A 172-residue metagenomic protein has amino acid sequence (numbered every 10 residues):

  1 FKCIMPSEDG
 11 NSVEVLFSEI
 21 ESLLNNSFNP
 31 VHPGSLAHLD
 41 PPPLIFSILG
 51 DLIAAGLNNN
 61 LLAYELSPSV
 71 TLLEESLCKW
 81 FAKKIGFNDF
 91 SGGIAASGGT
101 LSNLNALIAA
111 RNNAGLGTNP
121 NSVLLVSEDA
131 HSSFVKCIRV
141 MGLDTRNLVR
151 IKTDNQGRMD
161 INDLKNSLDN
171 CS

Functional and structural regions predicted by a protein language model:
F1-F90: N-terminal entrance/gating region of PLP-dependent enzymes' catalytic architecture
E19-L23, S76, W80-K84, A109-N113 (+2 more regions): Generic, well-ordered alpha-helical scaffold segments in large soluble proteins
P42-F46, L104, K136, R158-I161: Short, solvent-exposed polar/charged micro-motifs at secondary-structure junctions
G56-N58, A114, S172: A short alpha-helix capping/helix-coil boundary motif
L66-V70, G93-T100, L125-E128: Active-site nucleophile and cofactor-binding loops and adjacent substrate-binding regions of central metabolic enzymes
E74, C78-K79, F90-G117, F134-I138: Conserved beta-loop-alpha segment that forms the PLP phosphate-binding cup at the N-terminus of a helix
S97, T118-S122, V126-S172: PLP-dependent aminotransferase-class I/II
